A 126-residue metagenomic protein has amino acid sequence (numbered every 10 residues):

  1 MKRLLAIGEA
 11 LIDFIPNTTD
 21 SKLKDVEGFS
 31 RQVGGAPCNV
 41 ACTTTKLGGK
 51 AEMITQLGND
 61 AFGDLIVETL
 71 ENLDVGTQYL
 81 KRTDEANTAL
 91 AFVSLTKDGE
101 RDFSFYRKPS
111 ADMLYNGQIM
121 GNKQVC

Functional and structural regions predicted by a protein language model:
M1-V75, Y115-G117: Glycine-rich phosphate/adenosyl-contacting loop at the front of the ribokinase-like
K2, T88-L90, R101-F103: Change "...and in nucleic-acid phosphodiester-cleaving endonucleases..." to "...and in nucleic-acid processing enzymes
V40-A41, T77-Y79, L90-A91: Short secondary-structure capping/turn segments at boundaries of alpha-helices and beta-strands
L57-G58, Q78-A86: Beta-strand->loop->alpha-helix junctions that form or flank phosphate-binding loops in nucleotide-handling enzymes
D74-Q78, G99-E100: Short, structured active-site "lid" loops
T83-D98: A conserved beta-strand/loop capping segment in the N-terminal third of enzymes that catalyze redox or closely related
S94-C126: Conserved phosphate-binding/catalytic loop of the ribokinase/pfkB sugar-kinase fold
